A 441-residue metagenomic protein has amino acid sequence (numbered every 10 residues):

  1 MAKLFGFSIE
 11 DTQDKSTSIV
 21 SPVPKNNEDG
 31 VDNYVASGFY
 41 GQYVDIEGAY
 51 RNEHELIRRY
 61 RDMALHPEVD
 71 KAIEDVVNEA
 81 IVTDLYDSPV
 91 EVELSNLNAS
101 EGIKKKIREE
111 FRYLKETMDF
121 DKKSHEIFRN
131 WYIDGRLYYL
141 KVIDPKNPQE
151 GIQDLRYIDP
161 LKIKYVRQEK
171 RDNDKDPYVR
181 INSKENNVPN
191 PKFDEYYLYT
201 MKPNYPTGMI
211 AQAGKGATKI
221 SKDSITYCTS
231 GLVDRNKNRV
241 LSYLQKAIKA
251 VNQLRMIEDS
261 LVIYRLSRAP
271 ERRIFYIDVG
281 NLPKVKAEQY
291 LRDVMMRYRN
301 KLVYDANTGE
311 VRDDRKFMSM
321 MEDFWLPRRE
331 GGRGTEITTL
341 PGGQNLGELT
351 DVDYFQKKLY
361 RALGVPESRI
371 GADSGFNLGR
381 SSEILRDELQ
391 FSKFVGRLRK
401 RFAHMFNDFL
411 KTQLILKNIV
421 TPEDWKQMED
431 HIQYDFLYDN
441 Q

Functional and structural regions predicted by a protein language model:
M1-P89: N-terminal-proximal low-complexity accessory segments that begin disordered and transition into the first
G41, D45-G48, R61, L65 (+8 more regions): Conserved aromatic-histidine-acidic binding/catalytic patches
L65-L241, V420-T421: Structured, mid-chain assembly/scaffold modules that mediate subunit interfaces within large macromolecular complexes
V92, H125-N130, V142-D144, R265-P270 (+3 more regions): Short coil/turn segments at secondary-structure boundaries
V92-E109, R312-Q441: Surface-exposed loop-to-helix/strand elements on domain peripheries
K122, I143-N147, V262-R265, L302-A306 (+3 more regions): Long, hydrophobic, amphipathic alpha-helical segments used as structural scaffolds
S224-E383: Extended, charged amphipathic alpha-helical segments
